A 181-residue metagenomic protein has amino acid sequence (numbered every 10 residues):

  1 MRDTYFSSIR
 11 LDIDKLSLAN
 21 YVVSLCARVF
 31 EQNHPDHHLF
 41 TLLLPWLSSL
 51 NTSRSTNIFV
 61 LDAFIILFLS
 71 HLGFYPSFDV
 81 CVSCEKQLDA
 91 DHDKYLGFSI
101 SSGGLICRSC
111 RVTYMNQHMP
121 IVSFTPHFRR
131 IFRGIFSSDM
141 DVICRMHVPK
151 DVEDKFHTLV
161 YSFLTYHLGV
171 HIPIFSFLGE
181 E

Functional and structural regions predicted by a protein language model:
M1-E181: Non-catalytic alpha-helical scaffolds and adjoining flexible linkers that form interface surfaces for assembly
